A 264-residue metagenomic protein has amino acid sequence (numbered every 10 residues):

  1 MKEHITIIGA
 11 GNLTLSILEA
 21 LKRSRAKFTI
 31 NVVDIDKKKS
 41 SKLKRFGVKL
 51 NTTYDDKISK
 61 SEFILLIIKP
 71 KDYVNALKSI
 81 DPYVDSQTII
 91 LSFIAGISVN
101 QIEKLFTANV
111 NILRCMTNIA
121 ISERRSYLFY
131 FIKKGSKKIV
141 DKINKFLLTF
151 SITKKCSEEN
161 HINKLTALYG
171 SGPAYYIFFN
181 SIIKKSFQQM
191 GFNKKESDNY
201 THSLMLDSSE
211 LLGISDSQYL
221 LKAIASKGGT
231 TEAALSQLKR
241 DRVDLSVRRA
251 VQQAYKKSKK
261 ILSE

Functional and structural regions predicted by a protein language model:
M1-T52, D56, R125-S126, S186-Q189: NAD(P)+-binding Rossmann beta1-loop-alpha1 motif at the extreme N-terminus of oxidoreductases
K2, N199-E264: NAD(P)-dependent Rossmann-like dehydrogenase/reductase catalytic/cofactor-binding core
L15, E19-R23, R45, K78 (+6 more regions): Short, well-ordered alpha-helices that flank and scaffold nucleotide-derived cofactor binding pockets
I17-L18, F46, Y54-S59, F63-Y127: Rossmann-like NAD(P)(H) cofactor-binding subdomain of soluble oxidoreductases
N31-V33, N51, L91, L113-C115 (+1 more regions): Hydrophobic/aromatic beta-strand patches that form the interior of the parallel beta-sheet core in alpha/beta enzyme
S40, K57, Y73, N193-T201 (+2 more regions): Small-residue helix-packing motif on alpha-helices
Q101-N111, Y127-K164, A174-I214, K257: Internal alpha-helical scaffold of NAD(P)-dependent oxidoreductase catalytic cores
T166-A174, L221: A short glycine-threonine-serine/GTX helix/turn-capping micro-motif
